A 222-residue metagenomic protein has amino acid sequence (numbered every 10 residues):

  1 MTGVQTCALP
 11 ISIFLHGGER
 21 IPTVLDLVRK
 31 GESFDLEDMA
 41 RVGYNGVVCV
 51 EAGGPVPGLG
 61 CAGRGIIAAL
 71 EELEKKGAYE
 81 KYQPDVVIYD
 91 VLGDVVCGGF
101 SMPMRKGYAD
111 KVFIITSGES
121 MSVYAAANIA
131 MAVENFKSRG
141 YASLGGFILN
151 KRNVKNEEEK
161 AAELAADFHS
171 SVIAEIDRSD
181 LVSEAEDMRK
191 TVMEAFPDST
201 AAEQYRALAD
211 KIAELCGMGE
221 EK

Functional and structural regions predicted by a protein language model:
V4-A52: N-terminal phosphate/diphosphate-binding loop that engages ATP/GTP or pyrophosphate donors across diverse enzyme folds
V50, A69, D90, A126 (+2 more regions): Residue-level signature of catalytic and energy-coupling elements of molecular machines, predominantly ATP/GTP-dependent
E51-P57, T191-M193: Short glycine/proline- and acidic residue-enriched helix-loop micro-motifs that form flexible lids or anion-recognition
G54-R64, S120-M121: Flexible beta-alpha connector loops of hexameric P-loop NTPases
R64-A68, E72: Glycine-rich oxoanion-binding loops at beta->alpha junctions
K75-V86, V91-E175, E184: Conserved catalytic-core segment of NTP-binding enzymes
M188-S199: C-terminal boundary of histidine-terminating zinc-finger modules
A209-E220: Short, hydrophobic alpha-helical segments
